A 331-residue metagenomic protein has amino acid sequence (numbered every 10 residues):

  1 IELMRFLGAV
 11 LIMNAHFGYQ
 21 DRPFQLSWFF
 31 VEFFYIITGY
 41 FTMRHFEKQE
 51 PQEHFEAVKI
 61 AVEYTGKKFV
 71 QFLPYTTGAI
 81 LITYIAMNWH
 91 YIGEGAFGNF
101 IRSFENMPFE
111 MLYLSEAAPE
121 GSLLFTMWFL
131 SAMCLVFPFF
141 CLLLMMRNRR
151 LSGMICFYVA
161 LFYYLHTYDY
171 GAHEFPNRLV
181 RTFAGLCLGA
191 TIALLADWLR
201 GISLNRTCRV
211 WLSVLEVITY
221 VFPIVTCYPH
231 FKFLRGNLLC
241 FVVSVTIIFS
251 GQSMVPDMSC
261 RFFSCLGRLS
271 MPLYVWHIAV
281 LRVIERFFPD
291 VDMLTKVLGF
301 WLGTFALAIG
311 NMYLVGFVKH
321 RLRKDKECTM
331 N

Functional and structural regions predicted by a protein language model:
I1-E50, V70-T77, L186, S270 (+1 more regions): Functionally critical transmembrane alpha-helices in membrane proteins and complexes, commonly lining
V10-F17, I85, E116, F157-D169 (+2 more regions): Aromatic-anchored segments of alpha-helical transmembrane domains
Q20-V31, A117-A132, T167-L188, Y220-I248 (+2 more regions): Interfacial loop-to-helix transition and helix-capping segments at the boundaries of transmembrane helices
F30-V70, Y75-G95, A190-D197, V280 (+2 more regions): Juxtamembrane transmembrane-helix termini
M43, R102-F137, E174, R178-L179 (+3 more regions): Membrane-interface helix/loop caps of multi-pass membrane proteins
A57-G66, F72-A132, Y163-H166, L238-G251: Membrane-interface helix-loop-helix regions
I85, L186, A190, S213-H320: Alpha-helical transmembrane segments of multi-pass integral membrane proteins
C134-L161, A193-S213, D292-M293: Solvent-exposed interhelical
